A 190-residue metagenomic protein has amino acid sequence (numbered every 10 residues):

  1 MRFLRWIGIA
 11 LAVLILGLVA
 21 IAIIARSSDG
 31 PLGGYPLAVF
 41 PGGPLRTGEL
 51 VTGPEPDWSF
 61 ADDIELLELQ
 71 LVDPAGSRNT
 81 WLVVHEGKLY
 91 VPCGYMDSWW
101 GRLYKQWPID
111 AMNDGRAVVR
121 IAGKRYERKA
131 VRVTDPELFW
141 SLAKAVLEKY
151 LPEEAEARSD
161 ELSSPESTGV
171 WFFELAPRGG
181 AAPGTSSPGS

Functional and structural regions predicted by a protein language model:
M1-G17: N-terminal Sec-pathway targeting helices
L16-I24: Hydrophobic alpha-helical membrane-insertion segments, chiefly the h-region of N-terminal signal peptides
S27-G76: Short, conserved active-site entrance elements at the starts or edges of catalytic domains
A38-G42, V51-D57, A61-D63, Y90-V91 (+2 more regions): N-terminal start-of-chain detector that recognizes signal peptides and the immediate post-cleavage beginning
D63-W99: Short beta-strand segments
G76-S77, D97-A181: Short, structured beta-strand-loop surface elements
G184: A small/polar active-site loop signature that marks catalytic segments
S187-S190: Short, solvent-exposed mixed-charge patches
